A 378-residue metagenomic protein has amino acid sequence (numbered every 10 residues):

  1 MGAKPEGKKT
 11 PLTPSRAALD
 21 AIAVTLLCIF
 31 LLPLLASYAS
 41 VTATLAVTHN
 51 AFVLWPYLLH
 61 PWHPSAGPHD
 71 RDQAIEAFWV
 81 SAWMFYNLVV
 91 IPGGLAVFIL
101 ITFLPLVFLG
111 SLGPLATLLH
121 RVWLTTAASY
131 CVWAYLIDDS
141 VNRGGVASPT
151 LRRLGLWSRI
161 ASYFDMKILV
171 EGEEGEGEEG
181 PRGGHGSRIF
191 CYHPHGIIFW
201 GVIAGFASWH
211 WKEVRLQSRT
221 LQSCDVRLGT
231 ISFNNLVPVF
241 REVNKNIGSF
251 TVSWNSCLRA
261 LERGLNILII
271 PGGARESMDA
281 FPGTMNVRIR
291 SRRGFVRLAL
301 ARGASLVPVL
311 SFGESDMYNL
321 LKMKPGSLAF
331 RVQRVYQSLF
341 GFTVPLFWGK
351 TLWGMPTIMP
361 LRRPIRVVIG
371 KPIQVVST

Functional and structural regions predicted by a protein language model:
M1-E6, E178-R182: Cytosol/nucleoplasm-facing, intrinsically disordered, low-complexity tails of endomembrane-system membrane proteins
G2-I29, R259-T378: Non-catalytic C-terminal accessory region of glycerolipid acyltransferases and related lyso-lipid remodeling enzymes
K4-E6, A51-D72, V141-L151: Interhelical loop segments of eukaryotic multi-pass membrane proteins
K9-L59, D70-W133: Alpha-helical bilayer-embedded segments of polytopic membrane proteins, i.e., transmembrane/intramembrane helices
L45-S65, M166-K167, L339-K350, G354-P356: Low-complexity, charge- and small-residue-enriched intrinsically disordered regions
T125-G155, R182-R263, G273-S291, R331: Catalytic core of membrane glycerolipid acyltransferases/transacylases, capturing the structured, soluble-facing
L156-G186, T251: A short, well-structured juxtamembrane/interface segment
V170-G172, Y192-P194, T230, P271 (+2 more regions): Pocket-edge structural micro-motifs
